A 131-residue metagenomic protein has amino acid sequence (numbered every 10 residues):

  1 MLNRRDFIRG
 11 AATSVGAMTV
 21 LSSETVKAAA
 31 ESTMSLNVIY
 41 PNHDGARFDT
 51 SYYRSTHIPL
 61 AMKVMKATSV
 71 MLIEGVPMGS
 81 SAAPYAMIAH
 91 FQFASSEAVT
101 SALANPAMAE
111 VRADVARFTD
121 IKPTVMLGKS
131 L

Functional and structural regions predicted by a protein language model:
M1-V15: N-terminal secretory signal peptides and thylakoid transit peptides that target proteins across membranes
L2, M87-L131: Intrinsically disordered, low-complexity terminal tails and linkers in eukaryotic proteins, enriched in charged/polar
G16, E24-V26, A67-P84, A113-L131: Glycine-rich beta-strand-turn "strand-cap" elements at beta-sheet edges
S22-F48: C-terminal segment of N-terminal export signals and the immediately downstream linker at the start of the mature
M34-P41, I73-E74, G79-L103: Short, well-ordered beta-strand segments in beta-rich or mixed alpha/beta enzyme and ligand-binding folds
F48-M71, A107-R112: Short amphipathic alpha-helical segments
